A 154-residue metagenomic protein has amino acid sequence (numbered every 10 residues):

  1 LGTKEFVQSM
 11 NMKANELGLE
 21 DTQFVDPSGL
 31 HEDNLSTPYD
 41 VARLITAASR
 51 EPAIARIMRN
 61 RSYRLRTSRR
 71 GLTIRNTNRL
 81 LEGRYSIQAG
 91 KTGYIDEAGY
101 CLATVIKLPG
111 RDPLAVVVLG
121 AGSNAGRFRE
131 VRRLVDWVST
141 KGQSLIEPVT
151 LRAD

Functional and structural regions predicted by a protein language model:
G2-D154: Penicillin-recognizing serine hydrolase domain
